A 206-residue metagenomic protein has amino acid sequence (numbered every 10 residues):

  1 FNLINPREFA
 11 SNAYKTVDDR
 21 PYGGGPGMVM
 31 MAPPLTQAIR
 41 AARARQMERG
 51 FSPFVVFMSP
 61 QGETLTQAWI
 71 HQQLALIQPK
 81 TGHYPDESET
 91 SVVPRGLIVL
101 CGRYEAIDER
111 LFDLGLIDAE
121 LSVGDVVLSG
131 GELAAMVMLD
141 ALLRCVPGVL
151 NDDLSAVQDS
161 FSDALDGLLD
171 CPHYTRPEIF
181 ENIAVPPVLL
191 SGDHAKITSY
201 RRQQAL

Functional and structural regions predicted by a protein language model:
F1-R45, L190, K196-A205: N-terminal nucleotide/polyanion-binding subdomain common to many enzyme families
L3, V55-F57, E120-S122: Conserved beta-strand scaffold positions in the cores of enzyme catalytic domains, especially in NTP/NDP-utilizing
R7-N12, E63, V127-S129: A short acidic, often aromatic-flanked loop/helix-cap motif at beta-alpha or helix-coil junctions that lines enzyme
V17, Y22, F161, Y174 (+1 more regions): Short clusters of hydrophobic/aromatic residues that line enzyme substrate/ligand-binding pockets
M30-R103: S-adenosyl-L-methionine/SAH cofactor-binding core of RNA-modifying enzymes
I107-D163: Structured adenosyl-cofactor binding patch, chiefly the S-adenosyl-L-methionine
L165-L206: Long, charged alpha-helical interface segments
